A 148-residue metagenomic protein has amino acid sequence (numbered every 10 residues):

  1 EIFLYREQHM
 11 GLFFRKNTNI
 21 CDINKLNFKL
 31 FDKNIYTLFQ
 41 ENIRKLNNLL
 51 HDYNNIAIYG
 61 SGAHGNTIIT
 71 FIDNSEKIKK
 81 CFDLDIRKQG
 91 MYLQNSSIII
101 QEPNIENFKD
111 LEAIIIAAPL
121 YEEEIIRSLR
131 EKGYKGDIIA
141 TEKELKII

Functional and structural regions predicted by a protein language model:
I2-I148: Hydrophobic, well-ordered beta-alpha structural blocks that scaffold small-molecule cofactor pockets
